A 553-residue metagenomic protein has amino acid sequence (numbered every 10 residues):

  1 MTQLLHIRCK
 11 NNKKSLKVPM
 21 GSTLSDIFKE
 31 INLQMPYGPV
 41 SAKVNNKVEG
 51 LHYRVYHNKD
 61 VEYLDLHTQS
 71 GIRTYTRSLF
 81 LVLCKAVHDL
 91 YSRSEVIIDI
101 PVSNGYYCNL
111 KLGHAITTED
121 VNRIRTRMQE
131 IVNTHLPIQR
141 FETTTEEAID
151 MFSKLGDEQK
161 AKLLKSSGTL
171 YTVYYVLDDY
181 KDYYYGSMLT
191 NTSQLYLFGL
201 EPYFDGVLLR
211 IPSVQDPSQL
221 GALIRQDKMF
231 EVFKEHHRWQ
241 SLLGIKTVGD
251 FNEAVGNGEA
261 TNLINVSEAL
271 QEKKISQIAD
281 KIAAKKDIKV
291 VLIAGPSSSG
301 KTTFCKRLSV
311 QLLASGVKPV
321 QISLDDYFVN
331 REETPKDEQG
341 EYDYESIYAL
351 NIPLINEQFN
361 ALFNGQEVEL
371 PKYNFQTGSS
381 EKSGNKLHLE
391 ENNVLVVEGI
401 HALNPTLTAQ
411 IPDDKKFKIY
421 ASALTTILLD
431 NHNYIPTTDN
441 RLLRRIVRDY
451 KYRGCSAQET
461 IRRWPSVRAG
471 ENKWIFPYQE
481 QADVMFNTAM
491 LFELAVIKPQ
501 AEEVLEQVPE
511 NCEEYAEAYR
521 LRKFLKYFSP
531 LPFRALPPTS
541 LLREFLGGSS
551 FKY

Functional and structural regions predicted by a protein language model:
Y53-Y56, D60-I72, A86, E95-K273 (+2 more regions): Auxiliary tRNA-acceptor-end handling modules of aminoacyl-tRNA synthetases
K286, T408-Y553: Conserved NTP phosphate-binding and transfer environment spanning the P-loop NTPase/kinase superfamily
V291-I293: Hydrophobic anchor at the beta1->P-loop junction of P-loop NTPases
K301: Conserved lysine of the Walker
F304, L308: Hydrophobic positions on the alpha1 helix immediately C-terminal to the Walker A/P-loop
A314-E332: Short beta-strand-centered segment that lines the nucleotide-binding/catalytic pocket of NTP-utilizing
V329, E333-Q376: Conserved nucleotide-sensing/catalytic segment adjacent to the nucleotide-binding pocket in NTP-handling enzymes
N356-D414, W464-Y478: Glycine-rich phosphate-binding loop used to anchor ATP phosphates in small-molecule kinases, encompassing both
